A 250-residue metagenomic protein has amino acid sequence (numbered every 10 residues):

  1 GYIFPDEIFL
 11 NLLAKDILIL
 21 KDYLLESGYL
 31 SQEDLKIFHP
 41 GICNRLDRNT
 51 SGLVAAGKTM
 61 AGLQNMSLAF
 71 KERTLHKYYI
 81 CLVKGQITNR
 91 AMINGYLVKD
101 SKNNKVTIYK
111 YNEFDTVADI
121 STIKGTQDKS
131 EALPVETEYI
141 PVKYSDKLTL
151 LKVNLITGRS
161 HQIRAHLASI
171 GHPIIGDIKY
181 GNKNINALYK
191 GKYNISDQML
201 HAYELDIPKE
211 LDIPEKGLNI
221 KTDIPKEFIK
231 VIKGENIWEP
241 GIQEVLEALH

Functional and structural regions predicted by a protein language model:
G1-K110, T116, D128-E136, Y144 (+3 more regions): RNA pseudouridine synthases
Y2, V117-Q127, L133, I156 (+1 more regions): Pseudouridine synthases involved in rRNA/tRNA modification
A55, C81, Y139, I163 (+1 more regions): Residue-level signal for inorganic ion chemistry
M60, I156-T157: Loop/turn elements at beta-strand to alpha-helix junctions within RNA-recognition modules
K147, L151-N154: Short histidine-centered loop motifs in beta-beta connectors
